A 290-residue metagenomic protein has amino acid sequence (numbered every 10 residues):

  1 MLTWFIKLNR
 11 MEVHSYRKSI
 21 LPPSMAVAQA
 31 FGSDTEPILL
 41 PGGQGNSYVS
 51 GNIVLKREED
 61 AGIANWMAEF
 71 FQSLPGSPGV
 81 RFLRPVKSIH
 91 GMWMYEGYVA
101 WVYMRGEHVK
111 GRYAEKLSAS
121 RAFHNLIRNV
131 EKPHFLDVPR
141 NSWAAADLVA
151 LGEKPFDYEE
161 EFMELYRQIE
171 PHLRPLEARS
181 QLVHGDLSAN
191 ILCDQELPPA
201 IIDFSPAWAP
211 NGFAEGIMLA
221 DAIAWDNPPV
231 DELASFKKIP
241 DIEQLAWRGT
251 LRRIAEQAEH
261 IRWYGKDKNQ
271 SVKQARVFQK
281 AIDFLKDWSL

Functional and structural regions predicted by a protein language model:
R10, G43-S50, V54-L55, P85 (+1 more regions): Active-site acidic catalytic loop and adjacent metal/ATP-binding pocket of ATP-dependent phosphoryl transfer enzymes
L21-V27, L55-E96, E107-N125: A conserved alpha-helical element in kinase catalytic cores
P23-Y48: ATP-binding glycine-rich phosphate-binding loop
K110-A146: Internal "kinase-insert"/substrate-recognition segments embedded within catalytic cores of ATP-dependent enzymes
E131-H184, L197, Q274-L290: An alpha-helical support segment within catalytic cores of ATP-dependent transferases
A145, A150, I217, E232-L290: Helix-rich C-terminal or lid/interface subdomains of diverse kinases
D194-I242: Active-site Asp-x-Gly
